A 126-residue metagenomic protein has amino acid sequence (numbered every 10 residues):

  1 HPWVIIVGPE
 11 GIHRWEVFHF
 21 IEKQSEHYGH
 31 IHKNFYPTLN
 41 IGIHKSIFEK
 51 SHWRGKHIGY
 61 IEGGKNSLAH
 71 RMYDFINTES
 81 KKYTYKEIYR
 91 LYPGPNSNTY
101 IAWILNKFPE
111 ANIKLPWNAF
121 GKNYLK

Functional and structural regions predicted by a protein language model:
H1-I58: Glycine-rich catalytic cores of cysteine/serine-nucleophile enzymes that process amide/ester linkages in cell-envelope
R54-K65, Y83-Y92: Second-shell loop/turn segments in exported
Y73-K126: Activation targets extended, charge/polar-rich intrinsically disordered C-terminal tails
